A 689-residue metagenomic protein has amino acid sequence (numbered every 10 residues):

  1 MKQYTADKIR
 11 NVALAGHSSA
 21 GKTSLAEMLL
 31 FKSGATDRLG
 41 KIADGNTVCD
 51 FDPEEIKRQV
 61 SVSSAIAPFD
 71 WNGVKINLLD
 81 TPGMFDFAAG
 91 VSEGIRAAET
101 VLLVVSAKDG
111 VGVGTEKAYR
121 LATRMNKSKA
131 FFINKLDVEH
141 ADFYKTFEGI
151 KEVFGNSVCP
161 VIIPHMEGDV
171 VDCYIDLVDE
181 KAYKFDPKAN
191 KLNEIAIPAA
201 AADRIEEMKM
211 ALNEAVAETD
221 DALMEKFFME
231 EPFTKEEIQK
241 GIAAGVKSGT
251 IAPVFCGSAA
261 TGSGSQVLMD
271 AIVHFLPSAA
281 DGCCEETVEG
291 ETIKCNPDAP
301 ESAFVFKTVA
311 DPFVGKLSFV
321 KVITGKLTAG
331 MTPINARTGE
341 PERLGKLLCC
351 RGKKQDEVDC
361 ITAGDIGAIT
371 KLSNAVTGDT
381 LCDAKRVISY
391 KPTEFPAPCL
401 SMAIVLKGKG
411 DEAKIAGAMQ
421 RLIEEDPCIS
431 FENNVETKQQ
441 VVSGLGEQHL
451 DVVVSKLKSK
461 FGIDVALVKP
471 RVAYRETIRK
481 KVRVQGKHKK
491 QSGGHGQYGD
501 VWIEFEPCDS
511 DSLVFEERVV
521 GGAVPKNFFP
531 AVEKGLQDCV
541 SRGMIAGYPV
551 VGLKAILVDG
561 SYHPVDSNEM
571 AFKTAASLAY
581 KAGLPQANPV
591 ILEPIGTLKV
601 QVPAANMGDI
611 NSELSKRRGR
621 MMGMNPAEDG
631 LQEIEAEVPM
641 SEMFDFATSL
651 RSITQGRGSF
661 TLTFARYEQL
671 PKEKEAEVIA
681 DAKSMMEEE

Functional and structural regions predicted by a protein language model:
M1-E689: Structural and coupling elements of P-loop NTPases
